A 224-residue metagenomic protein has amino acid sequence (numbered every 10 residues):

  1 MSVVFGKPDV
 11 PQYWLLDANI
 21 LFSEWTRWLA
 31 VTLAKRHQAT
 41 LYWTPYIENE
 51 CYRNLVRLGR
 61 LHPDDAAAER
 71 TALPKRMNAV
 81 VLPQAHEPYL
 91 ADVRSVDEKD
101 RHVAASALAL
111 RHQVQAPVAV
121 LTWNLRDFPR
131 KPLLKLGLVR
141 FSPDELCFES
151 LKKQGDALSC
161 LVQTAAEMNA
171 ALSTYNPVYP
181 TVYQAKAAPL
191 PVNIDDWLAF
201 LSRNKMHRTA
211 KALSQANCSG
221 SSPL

Functional and structural regions predicted by a protein language model:
M1-W28: Metal-dependent nucleic-acid phosphoesterase active-site entry motif
Q12, V118-A119: The start of beta-strands in P-loop NTPase/AAA+ ATPase cores
Y13, E24-R60: PIN/NYN-family metal-dependent endoribonuclease catalytic core
N19, L125-R126: Anionic group-transfer/hydrolysis microenvironments
L58-H102: A charged nuclease-like catalytic/ligand-binding cleft shared by nucleic-acid processing domains
D97-V118: Acidic, metal-associated active-site segment
Q115-P117, R126-L224: Acidic, PIN/NYN-like endoribonuclease modules and their adjacent C-terminal/linker elements
